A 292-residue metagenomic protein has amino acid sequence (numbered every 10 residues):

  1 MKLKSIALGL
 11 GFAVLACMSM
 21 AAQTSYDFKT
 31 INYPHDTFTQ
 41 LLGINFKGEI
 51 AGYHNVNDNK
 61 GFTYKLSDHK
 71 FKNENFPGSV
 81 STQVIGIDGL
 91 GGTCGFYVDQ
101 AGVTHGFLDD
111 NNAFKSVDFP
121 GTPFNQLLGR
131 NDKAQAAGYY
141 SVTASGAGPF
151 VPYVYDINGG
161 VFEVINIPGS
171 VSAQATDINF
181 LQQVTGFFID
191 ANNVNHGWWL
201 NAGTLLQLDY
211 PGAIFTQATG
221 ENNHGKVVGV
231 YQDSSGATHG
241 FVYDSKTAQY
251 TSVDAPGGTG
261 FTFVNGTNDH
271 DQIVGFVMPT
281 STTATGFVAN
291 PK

Functional and structural regions predicted by a protein language model:
M1-L8: Bacterial N-terminal signal peptides that target proteins for export
G9-C17: Bacterial N-terminal signal peptides
A21-K292: Residue-level hotspots at or immediately adjacent to binding/recognition sites across diverse folds
